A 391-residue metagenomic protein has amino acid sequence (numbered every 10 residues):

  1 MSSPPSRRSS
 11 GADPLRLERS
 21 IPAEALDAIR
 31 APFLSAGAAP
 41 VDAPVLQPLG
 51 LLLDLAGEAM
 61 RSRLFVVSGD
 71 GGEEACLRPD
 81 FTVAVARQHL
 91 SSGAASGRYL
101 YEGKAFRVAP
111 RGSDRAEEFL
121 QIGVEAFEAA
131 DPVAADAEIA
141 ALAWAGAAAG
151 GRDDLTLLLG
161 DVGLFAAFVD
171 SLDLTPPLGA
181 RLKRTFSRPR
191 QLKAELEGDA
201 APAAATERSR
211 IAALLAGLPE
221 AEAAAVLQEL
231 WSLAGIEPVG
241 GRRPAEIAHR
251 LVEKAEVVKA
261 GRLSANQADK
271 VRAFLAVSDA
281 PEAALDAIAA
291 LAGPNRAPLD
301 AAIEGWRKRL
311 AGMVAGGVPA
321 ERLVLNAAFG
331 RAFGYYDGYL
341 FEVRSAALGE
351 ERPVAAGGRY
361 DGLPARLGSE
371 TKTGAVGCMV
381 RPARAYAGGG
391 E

Functional and structural regions predicted by a protein language model:
S2-P4, E18-G37, V41, Q47-P48 (+3 more regions): Positively charged, Gly/Ser-enriched RNA/tRNA-binding surfaces
S9-R16, R61-E74, I122-F127: Glycine-/proline-rich flexible loop or hinge segments
P44-A75, R115: Polyanion/phosphate-binding surface patch
V45-L46, L159, R181, L325: Proline- and acidic/polar-enriched loop/turn elements at helix boundaries
L55-A59, S171-D173, Y339-F341: Short low-complexity, flexible loop/linker segments enriched in glycine and/or proline with clustered acidic
R61-G71, D173-E207: Acidic, His- and aromatic-enriched active-site or binding-groove loops in soluble protein domains that engage sugars
E74-A94, Q191-A205: Electropositive, surface-exposed helix/loop patches at the edges of structured domains that serve as adaptable
Q121-A194: Internal, well-ordered domain-core segments that constitute the primary functional module of diverse proteins
